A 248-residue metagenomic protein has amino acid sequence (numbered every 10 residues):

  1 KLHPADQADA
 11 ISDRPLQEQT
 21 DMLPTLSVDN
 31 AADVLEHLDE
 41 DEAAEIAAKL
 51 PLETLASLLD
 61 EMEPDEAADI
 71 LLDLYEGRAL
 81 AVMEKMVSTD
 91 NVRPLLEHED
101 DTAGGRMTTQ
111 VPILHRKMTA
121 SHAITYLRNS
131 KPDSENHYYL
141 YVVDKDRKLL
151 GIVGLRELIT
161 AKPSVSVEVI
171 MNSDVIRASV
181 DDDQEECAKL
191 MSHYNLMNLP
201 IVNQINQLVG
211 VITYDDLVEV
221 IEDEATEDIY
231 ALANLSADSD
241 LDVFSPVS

Functional and structural regions predicted by a protein language model:
K1-L235: Hydrophobic packing positions in regular secondary-structure scaffolds
S236-S248: Cytosolic juxtamembrane amphipathic/interface segments immediately preceding and feeding into a transmembrane helix
